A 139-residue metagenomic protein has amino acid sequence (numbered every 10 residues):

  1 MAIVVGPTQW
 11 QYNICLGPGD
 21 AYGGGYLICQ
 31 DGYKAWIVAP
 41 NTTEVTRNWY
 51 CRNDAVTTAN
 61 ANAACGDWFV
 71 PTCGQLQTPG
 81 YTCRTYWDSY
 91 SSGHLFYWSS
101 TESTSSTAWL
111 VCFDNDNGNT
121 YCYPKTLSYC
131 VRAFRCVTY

Functional and structural regions predicted by a protein language model:
M1-L16, D20, F134-Y139: Enriched but not universal
G19-D31: Short, surface-exposed beta-strand/loop micro-motifs that present aromatic residues
K34-N41, C73, T78: Extracellular/lumenal glycan-associated surfaces
V38, V45-G66: A short alpha-helix/helix-coil micro-patch that ends at or immediately precedes a cysteine
T43-V45, T104: Active-site/binding-pocket entry motifs
D67, C73-Y139: C-terminal, surface-exposed recognition/capping segments
